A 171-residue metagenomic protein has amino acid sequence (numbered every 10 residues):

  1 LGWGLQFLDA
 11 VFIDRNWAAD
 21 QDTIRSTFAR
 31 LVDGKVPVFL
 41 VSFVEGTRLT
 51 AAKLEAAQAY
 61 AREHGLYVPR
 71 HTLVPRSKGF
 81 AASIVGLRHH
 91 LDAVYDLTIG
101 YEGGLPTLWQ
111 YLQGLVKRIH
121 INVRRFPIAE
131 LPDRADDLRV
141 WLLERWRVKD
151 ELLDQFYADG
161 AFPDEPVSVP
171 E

Functional and structural regions predicted by a protein language model:
L1-W109, P127: Soluble catalytic domains of membrane acyltransferases
V85-E171: Long, non-transmembrane cytosolic or organellar matrix-exposed soluble domains/tails of integral membrane proteins
